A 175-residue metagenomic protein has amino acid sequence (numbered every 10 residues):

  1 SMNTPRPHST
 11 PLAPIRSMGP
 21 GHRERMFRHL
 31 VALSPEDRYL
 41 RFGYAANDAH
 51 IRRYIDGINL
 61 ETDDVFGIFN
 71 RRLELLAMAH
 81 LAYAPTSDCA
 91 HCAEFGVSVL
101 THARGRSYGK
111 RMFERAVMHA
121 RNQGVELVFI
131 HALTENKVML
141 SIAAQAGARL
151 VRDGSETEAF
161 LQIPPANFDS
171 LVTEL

Functional and structural regions predicted by a protein language model:
A13-R25: A short beta-loop-alpha structural element at the N-terminal edge of CoA-dependent acyl/N-acetyltransferase catalytic
P20, R28-G43: Helix-loop element at the rim of GNAT/NAT acetyltransferase active sites that forms part of the acceptor-substrate
G43-H91, L100: Acetyl-CoA-dependent GNAT
F69, G96-G105, L133: A short, internal acetyl-CoA/4′-phosphopantetheine-binding micro-motif in the GNAT/acyltransferase core
V99, G105-N122, L127, S141-Q145: Conserved acetyl-CoA-binding loop-helix of GNAT-fold acetyltransferases
F129-L140: Conserved beta-strand-loop-alpha-helix junction that forms the acyl-donor binding cleft
A144-D153: Conserved acetyl-CoA-binding loop of GNAT-fold acetyltransferases
S155-L175: C-terminal "cap" of GNAT-fold acetyltransferases
